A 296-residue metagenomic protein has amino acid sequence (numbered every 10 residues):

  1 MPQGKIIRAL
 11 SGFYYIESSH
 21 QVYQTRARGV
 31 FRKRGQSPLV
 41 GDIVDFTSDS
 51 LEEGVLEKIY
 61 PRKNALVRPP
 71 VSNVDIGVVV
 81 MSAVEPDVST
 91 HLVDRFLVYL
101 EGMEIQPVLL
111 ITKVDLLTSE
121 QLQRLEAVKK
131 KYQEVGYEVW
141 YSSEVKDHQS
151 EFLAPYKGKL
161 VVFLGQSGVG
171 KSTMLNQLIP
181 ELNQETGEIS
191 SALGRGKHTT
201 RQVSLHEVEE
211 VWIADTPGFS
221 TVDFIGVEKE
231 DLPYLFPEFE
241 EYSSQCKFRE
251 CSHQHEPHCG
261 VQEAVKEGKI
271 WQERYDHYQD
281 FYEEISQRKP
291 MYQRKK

Functional and structural regions predicted by a protein language model:
M1-T90: N-terminal accessory targeting/assembly segments
G12, G35-S50, P61-I76, Y99 (+4 more regions): Helix-rich effector regions associated with P-loop NTPase G domains
V78, V108-L109, W140: A structural signal for isolated positions on well-ordered beta-strands in alpha/beta enzyme cores
V84-G136: Phosphate-binding glycine-rich loops and their immediate beta-loop-alpha structural context
D87, L117, H148, S220-V222: Catalytic P-loop NTPase motifs of RecA-like helicase/translocase cores
L116-V169: Canonical P-loop GTPase G-domain recognition
